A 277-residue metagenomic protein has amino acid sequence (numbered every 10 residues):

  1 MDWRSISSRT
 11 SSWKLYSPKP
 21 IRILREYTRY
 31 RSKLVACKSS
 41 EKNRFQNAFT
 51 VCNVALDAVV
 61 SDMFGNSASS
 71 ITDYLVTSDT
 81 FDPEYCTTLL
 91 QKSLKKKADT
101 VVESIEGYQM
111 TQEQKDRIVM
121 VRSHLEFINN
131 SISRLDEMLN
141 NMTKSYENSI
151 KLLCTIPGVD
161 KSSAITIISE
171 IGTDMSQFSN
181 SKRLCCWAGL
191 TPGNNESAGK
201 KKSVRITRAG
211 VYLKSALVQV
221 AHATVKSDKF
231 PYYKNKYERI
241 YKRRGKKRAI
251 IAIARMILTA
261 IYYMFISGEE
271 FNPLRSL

Functional and structural regions predicted by a protein language model:
M1-L277: A detector of single, family-specific signature residues that are central to catalytic or substrate-handling motifs
